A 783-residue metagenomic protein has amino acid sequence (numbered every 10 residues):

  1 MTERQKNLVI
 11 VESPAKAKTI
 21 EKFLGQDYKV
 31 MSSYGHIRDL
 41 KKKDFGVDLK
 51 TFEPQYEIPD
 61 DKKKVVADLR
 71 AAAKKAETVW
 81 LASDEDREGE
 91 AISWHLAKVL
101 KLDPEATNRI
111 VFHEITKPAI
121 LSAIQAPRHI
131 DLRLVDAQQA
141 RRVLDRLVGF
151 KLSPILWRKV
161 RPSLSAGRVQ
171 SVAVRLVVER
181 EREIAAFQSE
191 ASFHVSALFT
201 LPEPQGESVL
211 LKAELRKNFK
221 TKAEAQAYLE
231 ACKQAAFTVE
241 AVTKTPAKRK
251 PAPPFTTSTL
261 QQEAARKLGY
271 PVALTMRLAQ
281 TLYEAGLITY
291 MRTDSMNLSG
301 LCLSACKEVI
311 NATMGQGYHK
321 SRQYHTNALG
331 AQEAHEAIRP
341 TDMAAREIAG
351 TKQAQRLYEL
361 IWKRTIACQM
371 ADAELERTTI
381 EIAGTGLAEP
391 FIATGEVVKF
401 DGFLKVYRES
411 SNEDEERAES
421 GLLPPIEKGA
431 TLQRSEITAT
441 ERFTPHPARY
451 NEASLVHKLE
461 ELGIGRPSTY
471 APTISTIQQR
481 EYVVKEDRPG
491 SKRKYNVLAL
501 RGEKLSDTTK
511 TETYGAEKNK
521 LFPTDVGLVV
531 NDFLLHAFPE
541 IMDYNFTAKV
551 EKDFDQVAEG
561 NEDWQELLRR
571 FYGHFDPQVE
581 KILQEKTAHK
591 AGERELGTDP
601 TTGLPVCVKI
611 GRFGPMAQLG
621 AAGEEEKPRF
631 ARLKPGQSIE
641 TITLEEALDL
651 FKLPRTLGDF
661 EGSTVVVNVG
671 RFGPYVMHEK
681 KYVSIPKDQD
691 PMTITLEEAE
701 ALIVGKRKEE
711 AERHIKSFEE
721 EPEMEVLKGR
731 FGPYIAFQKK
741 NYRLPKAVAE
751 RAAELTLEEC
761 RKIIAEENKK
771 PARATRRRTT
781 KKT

Functional and structural regions predicted by a protein language model:
M1-R142, K151, R216, Q226 (+1 more regions): Intrinsically disordered, low-complexity regulatory segments
T2-L8, T19, Q26-Y28, S153 (+4 more regions): Basic, low-complexity terminal or inter-domain segments flanking catalytic cores
Q55, S83-E85, L102-N108, P127-V135 (+7 more regions): Short, polar/flexible loop-turn hinges at active-site or ligand-entry regions and domain interfaces
D84, Q261-E263, K267-L274: A conserved hydrophobic secondary-structure block that centers on an alpha-helix together with its immediately flanking
I115-F199, K244-K248: C-terminal or mid-to-C-terminal helical accessory/interaction module adjacent to the motor/catalytic core
F219-F255, E427-Q433, T438-E441, N545 (+1 more regions): Metal- or metallocofactor-binding catalytic centers and their adjacent structured scaffolds across diverse enzyme
V239-T243, K250-A264, T289-T293, H446-K458 (+1 more regions): Short acidic, hydrophobic short linear motifs in intrinsically disordered regions
